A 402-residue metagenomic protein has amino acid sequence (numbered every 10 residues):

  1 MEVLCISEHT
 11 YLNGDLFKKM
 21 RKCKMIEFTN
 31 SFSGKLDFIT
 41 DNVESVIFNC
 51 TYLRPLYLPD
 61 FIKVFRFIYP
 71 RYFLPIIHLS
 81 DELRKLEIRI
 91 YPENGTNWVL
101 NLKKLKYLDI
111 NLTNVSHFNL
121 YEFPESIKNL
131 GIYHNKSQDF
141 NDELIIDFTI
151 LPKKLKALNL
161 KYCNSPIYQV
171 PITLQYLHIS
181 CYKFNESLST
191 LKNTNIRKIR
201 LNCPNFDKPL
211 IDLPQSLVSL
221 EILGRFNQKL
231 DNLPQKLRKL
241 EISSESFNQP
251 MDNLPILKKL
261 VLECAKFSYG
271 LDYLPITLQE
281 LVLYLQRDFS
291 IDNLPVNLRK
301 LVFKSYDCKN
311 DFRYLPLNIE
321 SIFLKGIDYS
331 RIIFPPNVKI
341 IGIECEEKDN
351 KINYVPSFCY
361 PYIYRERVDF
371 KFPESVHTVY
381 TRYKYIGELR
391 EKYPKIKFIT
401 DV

Functional and structural regions predicted by a protein language model:
M1-E2: Universal eukaryotic N-terminal targeting presequences
C5-Y11, E27-S33, S45-L53, V64-F73 (+16 more regions): Concave beta-strand-loop units of leucine-rich repeat
L12-M20, S33-T40, L53-P59, F73-L79 (+15 more regions): Short, T/G/N/S-enriched strand-turn elements that build extracellular solenoid repeat scaffolds
K24, P59-K63, S80, L102-K104 (+11 more regions): Secondary-structure boundary/capping motif
L36, E44, F65, K85 (+17 more regions): Low-complexity, intrinsically disordered short peptide segments enriched in small/polar/basic residues
E374-T378, E391-D401: Structural alpha-beta junctions
